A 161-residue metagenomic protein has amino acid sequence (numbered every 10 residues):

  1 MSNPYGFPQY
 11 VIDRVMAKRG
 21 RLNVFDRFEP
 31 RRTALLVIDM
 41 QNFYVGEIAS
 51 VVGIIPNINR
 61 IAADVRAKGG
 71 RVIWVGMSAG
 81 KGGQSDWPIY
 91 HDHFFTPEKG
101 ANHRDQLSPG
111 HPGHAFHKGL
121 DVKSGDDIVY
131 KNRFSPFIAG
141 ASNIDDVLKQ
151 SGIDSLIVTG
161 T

Functional and structural regions predicted by a protein language model:
M1-S124: Active-site acidic carboxylates
G76-S78, N132, T161: Short, well-ordered beta-to-alpha junction loops that form the rim of enzyme active sites and present histidine/acidic
P109-I157: Internal catalytic-core helix/loop-beta-alpha segment that presents or stabilizes conserved functional determinants
